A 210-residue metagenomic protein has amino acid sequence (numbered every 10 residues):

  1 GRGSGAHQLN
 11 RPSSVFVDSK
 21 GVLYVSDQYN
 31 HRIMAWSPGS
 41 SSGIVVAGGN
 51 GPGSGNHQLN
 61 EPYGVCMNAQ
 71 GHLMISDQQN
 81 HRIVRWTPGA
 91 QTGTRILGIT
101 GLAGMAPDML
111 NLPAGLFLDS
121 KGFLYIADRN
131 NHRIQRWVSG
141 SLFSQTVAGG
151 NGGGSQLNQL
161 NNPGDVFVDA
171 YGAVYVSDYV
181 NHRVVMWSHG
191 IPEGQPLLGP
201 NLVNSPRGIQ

Functional and structural regions predicted by a protein language model:
G1, V15-V17, L23: An edge-strand/N-cap motif at the start of beta-rich repeat modules
G1-S13, G39-Y63, G89-L112, S141-G164 (+2 more regions): Gly/Pro-rich loop segments of beta-rich domains
V17-K20, M67-Q70, L118-K121, V168-Y171: Residue-level detector of Asp-centered blade-edge/turn motifs that repeat once per structural unit in beta-propeller
D18, S26, I33-W36, V65-N68 (+1 more regions): Eukaryotic helix-linker segments that join adjacent hydrophobic helices
L23-Y24, L73-M74, L124-Y125, V174-Y175: Conserved beta-propeller blade signature
H31-M34, H81-I83, H132-I134, H182-V184: Structural signal for beta-propeller blades
